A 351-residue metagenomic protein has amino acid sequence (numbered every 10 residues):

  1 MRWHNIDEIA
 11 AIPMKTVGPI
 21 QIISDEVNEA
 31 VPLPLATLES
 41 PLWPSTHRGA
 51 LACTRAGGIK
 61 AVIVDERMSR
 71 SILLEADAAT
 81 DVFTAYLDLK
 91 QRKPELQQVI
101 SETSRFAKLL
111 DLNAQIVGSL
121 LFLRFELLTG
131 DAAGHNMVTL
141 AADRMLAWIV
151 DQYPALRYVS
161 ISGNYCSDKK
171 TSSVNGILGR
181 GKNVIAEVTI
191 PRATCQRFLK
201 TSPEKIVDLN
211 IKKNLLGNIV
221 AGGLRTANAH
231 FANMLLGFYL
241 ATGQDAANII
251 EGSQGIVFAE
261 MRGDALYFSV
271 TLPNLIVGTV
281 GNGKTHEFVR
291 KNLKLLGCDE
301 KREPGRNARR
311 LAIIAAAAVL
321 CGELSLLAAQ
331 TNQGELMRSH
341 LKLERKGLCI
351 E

Functional and structural regions predicted by a protein language model:
M1-V17: Short, Gly/Pro- and small/polar-rich lid/capping loops
I6-D7, V82, Y86, D131 (+7 more regions): Hydrophobic alpha-helical scaffolding
A30-I72, D245, E251, N282-V289: Mobile "lid/hinge" segments at catalytic clefts and subdomain interfaces of large enzymes
C53-C166, K170-S172: Signature of multi-pass transmembrane helix bundles
T103-A114, Q152-N164, I206-L209, Q244-S253 (+3 more regions): Flexible, glycine/charged-enriched surface loops at secondary-structure junctions
L127-T285: Glycine-rich anion/phosphate-binding loop at the beta-strand->alpha-helix junction
Y267-E351: Internal helix-turn-beta structural module
